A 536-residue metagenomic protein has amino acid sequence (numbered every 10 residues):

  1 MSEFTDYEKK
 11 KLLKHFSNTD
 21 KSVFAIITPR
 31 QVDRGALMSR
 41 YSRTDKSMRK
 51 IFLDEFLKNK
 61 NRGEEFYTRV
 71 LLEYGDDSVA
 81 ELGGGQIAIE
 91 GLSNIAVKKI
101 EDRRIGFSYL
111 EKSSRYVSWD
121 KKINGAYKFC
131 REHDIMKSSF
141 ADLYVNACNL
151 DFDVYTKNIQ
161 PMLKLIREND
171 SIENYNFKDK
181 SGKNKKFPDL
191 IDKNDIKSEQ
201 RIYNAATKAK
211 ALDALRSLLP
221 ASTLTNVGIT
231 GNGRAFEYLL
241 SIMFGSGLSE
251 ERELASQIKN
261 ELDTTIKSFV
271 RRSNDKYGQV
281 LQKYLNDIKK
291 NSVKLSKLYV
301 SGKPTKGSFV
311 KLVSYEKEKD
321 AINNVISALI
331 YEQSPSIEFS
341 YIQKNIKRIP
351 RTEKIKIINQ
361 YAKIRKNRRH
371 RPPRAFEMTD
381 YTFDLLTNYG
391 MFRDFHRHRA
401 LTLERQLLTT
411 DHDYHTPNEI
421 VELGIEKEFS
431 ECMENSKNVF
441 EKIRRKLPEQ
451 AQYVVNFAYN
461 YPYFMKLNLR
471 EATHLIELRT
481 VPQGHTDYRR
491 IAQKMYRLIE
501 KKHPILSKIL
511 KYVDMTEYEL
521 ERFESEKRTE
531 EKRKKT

Functional and structural regions predicted by a protein language model:
M1-T536: A conserved ligand/cofactor-binding region detector
